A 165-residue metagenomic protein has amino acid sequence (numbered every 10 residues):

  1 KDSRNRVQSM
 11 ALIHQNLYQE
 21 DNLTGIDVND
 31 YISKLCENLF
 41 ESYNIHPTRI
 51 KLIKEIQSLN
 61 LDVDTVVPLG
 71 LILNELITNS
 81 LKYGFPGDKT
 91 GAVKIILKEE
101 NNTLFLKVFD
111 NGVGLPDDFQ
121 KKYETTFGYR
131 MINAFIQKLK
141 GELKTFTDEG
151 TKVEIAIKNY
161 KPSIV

Functional and structural regions predicted by a protein language model:
K1, L23-I26, N44-N74, L81-A92: Conserved short strand/loop->alpha-helix "switch" segment adjacent to the catalytic nucleotide/phosphoryl-transfer site
K1-Q8, L12, G25-S42, K98: Short beta-to-alpha transition helix within the HATPase_c
T90-N102: Short beta-strand/loop element within the Bergerat-fold HATPase_c
L104-Y129: Glycine-rich/acidic phosphate-handling loop/turn and adjacent ATP-lid/helix of nucleotide-binding kinase/ATPase domains
I136-Q137: Detector for a conserved hydrophobic position within an alpha-helical segment of the HATPase_c
T145-E149: A short beta-strand-to-loop motif within the catalytic HATPase_c
T151-P162: Short C-terminal beta-strand
